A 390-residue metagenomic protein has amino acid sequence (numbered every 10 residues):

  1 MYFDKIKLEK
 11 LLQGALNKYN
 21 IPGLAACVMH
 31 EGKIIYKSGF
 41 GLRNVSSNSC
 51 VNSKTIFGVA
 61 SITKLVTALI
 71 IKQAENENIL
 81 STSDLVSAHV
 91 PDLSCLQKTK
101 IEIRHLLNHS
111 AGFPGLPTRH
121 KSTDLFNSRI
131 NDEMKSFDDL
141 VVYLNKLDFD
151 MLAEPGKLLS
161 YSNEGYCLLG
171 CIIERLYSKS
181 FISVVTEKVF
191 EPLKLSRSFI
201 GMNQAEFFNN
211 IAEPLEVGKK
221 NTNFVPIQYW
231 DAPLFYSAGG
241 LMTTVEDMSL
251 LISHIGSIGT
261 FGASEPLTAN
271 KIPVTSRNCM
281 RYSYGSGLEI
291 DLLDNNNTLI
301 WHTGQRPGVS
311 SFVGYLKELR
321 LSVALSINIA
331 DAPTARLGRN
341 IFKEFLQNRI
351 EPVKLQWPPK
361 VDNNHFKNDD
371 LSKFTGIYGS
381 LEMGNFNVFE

Functional and structural regions predicted by a protein language model:
Y2-V59, I79-S81, V142-L152, V225: Short, conserved catalytic-motif segment at the N-terminal edge
K7-Q13, A26, G32, G58-D84 (+3 more regions): Active-site SXXK
K33, K98-F312: Short, surface-exposed loop or secondary-structure junction motifs that flank catalytic or metal-binding residues
I35, F312-I329: Short, well-ordered beta-strand elements
G39-G41, Q228, S311, I327: Short clusters of small/polar residues that mark proteolytic maturation junctions
F57-A60, L159-Y161: Catalytic tyrosine of NAD(P)H-dependent dehydrogenase/reductases that use a Tyr as the general acid/base
S81-L96, L193: Short, glycine/proline-biased beta-turn/loop segments that scaffold the active-site neighborhood
A324-N385: Short, gly/Ser/Thr-rich active-site loops of penicillin-recognizing serine hydrolases
